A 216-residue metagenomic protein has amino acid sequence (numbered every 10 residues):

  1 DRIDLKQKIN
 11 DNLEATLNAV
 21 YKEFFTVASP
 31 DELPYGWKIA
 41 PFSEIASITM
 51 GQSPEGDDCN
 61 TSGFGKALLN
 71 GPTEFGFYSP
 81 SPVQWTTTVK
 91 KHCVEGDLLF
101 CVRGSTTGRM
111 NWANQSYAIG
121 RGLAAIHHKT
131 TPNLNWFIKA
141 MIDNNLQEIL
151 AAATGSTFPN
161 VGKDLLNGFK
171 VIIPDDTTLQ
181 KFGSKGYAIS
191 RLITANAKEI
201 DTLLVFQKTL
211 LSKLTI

Functional and structural regions predicted by a protein language model:
D1-S53, E74, I172, D176-I216: Non-catalytic DNA-recognition/assembly elements of restriction-modification systems
A40-C59, F64-L98, I119, A125-H127: Sequence-specific dsDNA recognition surfaces
N60-S62, K91-C93, G162, Y187 (+1 more regions): Solvent-exposed alpha-helices and their adjacent loops that cap or buttress functional pockets in soluble metabolic
G71, Q84, T88-T154, G162-K163: A short beta-sheet element
Y117-L123, G155-G183: A short glycine-rich beta-alpha junction/loop motif
